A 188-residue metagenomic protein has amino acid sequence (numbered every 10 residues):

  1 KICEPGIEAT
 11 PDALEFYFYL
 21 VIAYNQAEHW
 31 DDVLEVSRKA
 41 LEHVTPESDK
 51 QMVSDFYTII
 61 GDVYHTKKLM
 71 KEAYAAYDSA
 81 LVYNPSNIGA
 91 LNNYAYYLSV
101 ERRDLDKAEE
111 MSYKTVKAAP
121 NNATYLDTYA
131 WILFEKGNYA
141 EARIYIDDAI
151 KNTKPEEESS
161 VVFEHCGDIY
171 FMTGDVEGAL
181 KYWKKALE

Functional and structural regions predicted by a protein language model:
E4-E8, E42, A75, S79-V82 (+3 more regions): Conserved structural position within tetratricopeptide repeats
P11, T45, P85, P120 (+1 more regions): Short coil turns that delineate tetratricopeptide repeat
I22, D62, Y96-Y97, W131 (+1 more regions): Residue-level recognition of tetratricopeptide repeat
Q26, I59, T66, V100-E101 (+2 more regions): Register position in tetratricopeptide repeats
